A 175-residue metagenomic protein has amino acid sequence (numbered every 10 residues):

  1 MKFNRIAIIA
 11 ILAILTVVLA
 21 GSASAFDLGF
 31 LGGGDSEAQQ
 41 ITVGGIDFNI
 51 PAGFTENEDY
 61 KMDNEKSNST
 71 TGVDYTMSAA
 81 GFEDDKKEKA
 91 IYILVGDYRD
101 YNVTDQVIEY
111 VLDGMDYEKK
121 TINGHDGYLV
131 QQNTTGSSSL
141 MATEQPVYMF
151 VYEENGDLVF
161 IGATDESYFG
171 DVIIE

Functional and structural regions predicted by a protein language model:
M1-G32: Secretory targeting signatures
F3, F26-G33, V43, F48 (+1 more regions): Short, aromatic- and cysteine-enriched interfacial helices/patches that mediate contacts at lipid membranes
D35-Q40, G72-A79, I122-S138: Short, hydrophobic/aromatic-rich segments at coil-to-beta transitions
S36-A38, F54-E56, Y60, G114-Y117 (+1 more regions): Short glycine-aromatic motifs
I50-Y101, S139: Secretory pathway targeting signatures of secreted, lumenal, and periplasmic proteins
A52, K86-K87, H125, V151-L158: Short, solvent-exposed coil/turn segments at beta-strand boundaries
F54, E154-E175: Surface-exposed amphipathic alpha-helical segments
I108-F150, E154: Signature of long, low-cysteine stretches enriched in small and polar/charged residues
